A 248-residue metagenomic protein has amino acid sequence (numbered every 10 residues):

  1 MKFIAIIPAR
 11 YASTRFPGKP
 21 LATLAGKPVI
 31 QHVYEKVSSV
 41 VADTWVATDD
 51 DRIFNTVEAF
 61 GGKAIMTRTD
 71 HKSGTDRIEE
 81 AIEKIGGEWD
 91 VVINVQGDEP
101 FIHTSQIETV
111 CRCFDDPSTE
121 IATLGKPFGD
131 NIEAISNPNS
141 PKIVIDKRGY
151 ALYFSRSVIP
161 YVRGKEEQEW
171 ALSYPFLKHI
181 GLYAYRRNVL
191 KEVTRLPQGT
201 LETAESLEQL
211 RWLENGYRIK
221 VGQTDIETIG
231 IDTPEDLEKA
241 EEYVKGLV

Functional and structural regions predicted by a protein language model:
K2-T48: N-terminal glycine-rich phosphate-binding loop and ensuing alpha1 helix
V41, G87-W89, D116-E120, Y217: Short, high-confidence coil segments that cap the C-terminus of an alpha-helix and link into the following beta-strand
D43, K63, Y217-K220: Residue-level detector of anion-binding/catalytic polar loops
W45, D51-T109: Short phosphate-binding loop-to-helix
T48-D49, I102, Y185, D232: A conserved hydrophobic position in a structured secondary element of the catalytic/binding core that shapes
G87, W170-V248: Conserved alpha/beta core of the MobA/IspD/sugar-nucleotide pyrophosphorylase nucleotidyltransferase superfamily
T104-R195: Conserved core of the sugar-phosphate nucleotidyltransferase
